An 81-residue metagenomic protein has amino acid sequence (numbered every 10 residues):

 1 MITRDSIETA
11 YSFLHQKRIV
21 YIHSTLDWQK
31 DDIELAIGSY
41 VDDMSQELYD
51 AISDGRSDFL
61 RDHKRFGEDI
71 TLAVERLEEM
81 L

Functional and structural regions predicted by a protein language model:
M1-D5, R76-L81: Short intrinsically disordered terminal tails
I2-D32: N-terminal acidic leader/helix
T9, I22-H23, R61, E68 (+1 more regions): Intrinsically disordered, low-complexity segments enriched in polar/charged small residues
F13, V74-E75: Glycine-centered signal
L26-I70, V74: Acidic, low-complexity, intrinsically disordered interaction modules
